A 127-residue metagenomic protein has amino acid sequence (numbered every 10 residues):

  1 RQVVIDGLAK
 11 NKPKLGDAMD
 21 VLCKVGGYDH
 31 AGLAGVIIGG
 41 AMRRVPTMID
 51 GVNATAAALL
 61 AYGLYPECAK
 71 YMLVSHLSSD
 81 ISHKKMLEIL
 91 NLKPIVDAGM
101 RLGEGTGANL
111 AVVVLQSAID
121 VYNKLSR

Functional and structural regions predicted by a protein language model:
R1-R127: N-terminal loops that bind phosphate or other acidic moieties and the adjacent beta-alpha structural core
